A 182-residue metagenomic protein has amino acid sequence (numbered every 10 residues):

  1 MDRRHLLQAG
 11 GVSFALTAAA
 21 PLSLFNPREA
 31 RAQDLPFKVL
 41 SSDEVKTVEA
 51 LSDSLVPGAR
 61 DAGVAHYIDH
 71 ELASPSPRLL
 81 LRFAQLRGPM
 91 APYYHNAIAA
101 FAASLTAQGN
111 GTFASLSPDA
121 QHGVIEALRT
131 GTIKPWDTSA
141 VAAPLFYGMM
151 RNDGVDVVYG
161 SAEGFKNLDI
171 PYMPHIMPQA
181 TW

Functional and structural regions predicted by a protein language model:
M1-H5, T17-S54: C-terminal segment of N-terminal export signals and the immediately downstream linker at the start of the mature
L7-Q8, S161: Generic detector of intrinsically disordered, low-complexity, polar/charged segments
G10-F14: Sec-dependent signal peptide hydrophobic core
D34, D43-A50, S54, A59-W182: Mature-region segments of soluble proteins
